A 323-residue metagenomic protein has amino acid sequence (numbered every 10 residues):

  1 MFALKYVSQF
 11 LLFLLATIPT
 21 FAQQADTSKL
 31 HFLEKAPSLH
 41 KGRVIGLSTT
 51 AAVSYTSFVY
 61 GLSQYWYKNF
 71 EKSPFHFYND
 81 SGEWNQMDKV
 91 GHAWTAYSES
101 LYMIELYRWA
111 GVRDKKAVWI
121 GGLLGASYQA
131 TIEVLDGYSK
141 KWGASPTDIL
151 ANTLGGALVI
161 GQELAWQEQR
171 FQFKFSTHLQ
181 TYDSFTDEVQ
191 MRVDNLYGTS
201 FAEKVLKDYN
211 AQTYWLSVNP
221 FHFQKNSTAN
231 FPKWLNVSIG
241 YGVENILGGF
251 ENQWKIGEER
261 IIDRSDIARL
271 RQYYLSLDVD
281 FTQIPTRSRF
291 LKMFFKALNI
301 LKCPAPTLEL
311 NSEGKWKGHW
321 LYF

Functional and structural regions predicted by a protein language model:
F13-K89, A93-S100, I104-V112, N226-A229 (+2 more regions): N-terminal targeting leaders of membrane proteins
S54-Y55, A117-G137, N152-G156: Small-polar-interrupted transmembrane alpha-helices in polytopic inner-membrane proteins
H92-E99, D136-E163, Y274: Alpha-helical transmembrane segments that form the membrane-embedded catalytic/substrate-binding core of multi-pass
L124, Y128, F171-F173, K233-I239 (+1 more regions): Transmembrane beta-strands of outer-membrane beta-barrel proteins
P146-A211: Glycine- and acidic-residue-rich phosphate-binding/metal-coordinating active-site segment common to enzymes that handle
A157-L158, Y214-P220, L275-F281, G318-H319: Residues on the lipid-exposed face of transmembrane beta-strands in outer-membrane beta-barrel proteins
T177-T181, Y241-L247, F281-Q283: Transmembrane beta-strands of outer-membrane beta-barrel pores
D208-Y214, K233, A268-L275: Residues that define the transmembrane beta-barrel architecture of outer-membrane proteins
